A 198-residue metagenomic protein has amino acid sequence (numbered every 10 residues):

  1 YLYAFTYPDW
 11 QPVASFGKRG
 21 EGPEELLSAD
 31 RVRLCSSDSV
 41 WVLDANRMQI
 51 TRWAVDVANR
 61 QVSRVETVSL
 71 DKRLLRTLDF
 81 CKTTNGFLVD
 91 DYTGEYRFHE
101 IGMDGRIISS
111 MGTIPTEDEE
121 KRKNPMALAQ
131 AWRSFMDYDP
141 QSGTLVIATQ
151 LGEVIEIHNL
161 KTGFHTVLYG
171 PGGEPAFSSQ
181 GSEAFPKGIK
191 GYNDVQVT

Functional and structural regions predicted by a protein language model:
Y1, T6, V42-N46, V89-T93 (+2 more regions): Conserved beta-strand positions in repeat-built beta-propeller and related beta-rich domains
Y1-G17: Beta-propeller domains
Y7-D9, A54-A58, G102-R106, N159-G163: Short loop/turn segments that connect beta-strands within beta-propeller blades
P12-W41, A45, V68: Blade-loop segments of beta-propeller domains
A14-E25, V65-R73, I108-A129, F164-K187: Surface-exposed loop and turn segments in beta-propeller and other repeat-based domains that flank or scaffold
R31-C35, L78-T83, L128-Q141, G188-V197: Structural signature of eukaryotic scaffold interfaces centered on beta-propeller domains
N46-D90, Y96, T116: Asp-box/WD-like beta-propeller blade repeats and closely related beta-sheet repeat scaffolds
